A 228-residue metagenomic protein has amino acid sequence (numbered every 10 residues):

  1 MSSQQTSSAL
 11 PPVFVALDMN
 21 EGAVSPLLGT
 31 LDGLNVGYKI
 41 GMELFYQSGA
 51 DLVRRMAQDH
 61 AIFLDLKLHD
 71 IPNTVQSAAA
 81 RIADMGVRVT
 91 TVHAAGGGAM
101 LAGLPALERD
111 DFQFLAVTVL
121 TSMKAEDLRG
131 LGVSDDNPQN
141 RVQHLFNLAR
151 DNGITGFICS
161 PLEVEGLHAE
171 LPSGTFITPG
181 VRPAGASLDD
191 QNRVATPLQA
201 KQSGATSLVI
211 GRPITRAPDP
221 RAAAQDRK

Functional and structural regions predicted by a protein language model:
Q4-S7, P26-G33, D51-D59, A80-D84 (+3 more regions): Acidic (Asp/Glu)-rich catalytic clusters
A9, V13-E21: N-terminal basic/disordered segments at the start of proteins
P12-V13, D70, T74-G156, S160-E165 (+2 more regions): Conserved anion-binding
V15, Y38, K67, T90 (+4 more regions): Conserved, mostly hydrophobic/aromatic
A23, G130-R141, L188-A195, D219-A223: Alpha-helix N-cap and loop-to-helix initiation/capping positions
G37-V89: Metabolite-binding pocket within alpha/beta catalytic cores that recognizes anionic/polar moieties
I62-F63, F114, F176, L208: Hydrophobic beta-strand scaffold residues
M85-M100, D190-A223: Glycine-rich phosphate-binding active-site loops on the catalytic face of alpha/beta enzymes
